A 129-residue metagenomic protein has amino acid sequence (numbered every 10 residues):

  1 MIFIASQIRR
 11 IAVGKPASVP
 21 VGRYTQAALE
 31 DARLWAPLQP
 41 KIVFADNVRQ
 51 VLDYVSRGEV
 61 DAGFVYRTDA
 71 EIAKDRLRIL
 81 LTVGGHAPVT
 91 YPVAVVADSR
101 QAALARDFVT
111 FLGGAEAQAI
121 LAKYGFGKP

Functional and structural regions predicted by a protein language model:
M1-P129: Exported/periplasmic ABC-transporter solute-binding proteins
